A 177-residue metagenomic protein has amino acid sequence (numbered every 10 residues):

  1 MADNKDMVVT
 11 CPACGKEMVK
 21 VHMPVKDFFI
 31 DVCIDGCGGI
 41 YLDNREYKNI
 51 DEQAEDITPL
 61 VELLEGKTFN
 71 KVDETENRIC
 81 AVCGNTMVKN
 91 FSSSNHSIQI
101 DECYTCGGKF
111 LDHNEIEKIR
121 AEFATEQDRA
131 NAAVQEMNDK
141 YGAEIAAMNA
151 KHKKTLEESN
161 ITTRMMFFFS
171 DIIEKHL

Functional and structural regions predicted by a protein language model:
M1-N4, E17-D31, L63-N70, N90-S92: ER-lumen resident redox/N-glycosylation machinery signature
A2, Y47-N70, F123-M166, I172-K175: Short, intrinsically disordered terminal segments enriched in charged and Pro/Gly residues
K5-M7, K26-F29, G38, D73-E76 (+1 more regions): Short metal-coordination and nucleic-acid-contact micro-motifs, chiefly zinc-binding Cys/His arrays
C11-C14, C33-I34, C80-C83, C103: Short cysteine-rich clusters marking metal-coordination/redox-active sites
E17, G36, I40, T86 (+1 more regions): Cys/His-rich metal-chelating microdomains
K26-D35, N49-P59, N95-Y104, K118-Q127: Short cysteine/histidine-rich metal-coordination sites, predominantly Zn2+-binding motifs
I40-L42, Y47, K109-L111, I116: Short, structured motif recognition centered on aromatic/hydrophobic residues
E65-T105, K109, I119, V134 (+1 more regions): Short, solvent-exposed interaction modules
